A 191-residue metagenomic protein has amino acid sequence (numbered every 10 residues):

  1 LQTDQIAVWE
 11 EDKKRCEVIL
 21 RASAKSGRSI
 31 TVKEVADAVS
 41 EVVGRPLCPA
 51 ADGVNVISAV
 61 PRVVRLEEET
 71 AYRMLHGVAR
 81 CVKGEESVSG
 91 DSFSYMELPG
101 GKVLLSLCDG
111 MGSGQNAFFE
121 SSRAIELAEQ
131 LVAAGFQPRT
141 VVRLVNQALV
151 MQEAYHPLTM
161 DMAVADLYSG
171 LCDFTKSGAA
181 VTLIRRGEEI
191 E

Functional and structural regions predicted by a protein language model:
Q2-Q5, W9-R15, G27, E34-P61 (+1 more regions): Catalytic core of PPM/PP2C metal-dependent serine/threonine phosphatase domains
D4-Q5, E10, M74-L107: Juxtacatalytic helix/coil linker segments that couple regulatory or sensory modules to the catalytic cores
I19-R28: A short interface-forming secondary-structure element
R21, S106-G110, L127: Glycine- and acidic
S29-D37, Y72-V78: Extended Gly/Ser/Thr-rich low-complexity repeat segments, especially those forming or decorating extracellular
V56-R73: Polar/charged, Gly/Pro-rich intrinsically disordered segments
E68-S92, V142, N146-Q152, G178-E191: PP2C/PPM family metal-dependent serine/threonine protein phosphatase catalytic domain, recognizing the conserved
G101-S113, F174-G178: Conserved beta-strand-loop-short alpha-helix elements that form and flank the Mn2+/Mg2+-coordinating active site
